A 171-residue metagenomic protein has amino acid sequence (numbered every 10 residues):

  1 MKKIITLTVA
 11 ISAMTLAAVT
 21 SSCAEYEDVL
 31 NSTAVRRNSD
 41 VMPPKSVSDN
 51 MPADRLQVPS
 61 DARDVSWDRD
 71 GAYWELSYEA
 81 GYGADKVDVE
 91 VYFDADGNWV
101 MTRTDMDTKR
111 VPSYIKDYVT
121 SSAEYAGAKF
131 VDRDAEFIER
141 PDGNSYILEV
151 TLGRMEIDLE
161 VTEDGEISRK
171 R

Functional and structural regions predicted by a protein language model:
M1-V9: Bacterial N-terminal signal peptides that target proteins for export
K3, L16-P43: Bacterial Sec-dependent N-terminal signal peptides
A24, K116-Y146, E160-R171: Flexible "stalk/tail and boundary" regions
S39-V47, M106-S113: Short, surface-exposed ligand-recognition loops at beta-strand->loop->(often short) alpha-helix junctions that present
V41-D68: The feature marks the first
D61-E90, E136-L159: Exposed beta-strand-loop-beta-strand "reactive/processing" segments of non-cytosolic proteins
V87-M101, E156-R171: A short, surface-exposed beta-strand/turn
Y92-F130: Long, charged/polar, surface-exposed segments that mediate recognition or autoinhibition
